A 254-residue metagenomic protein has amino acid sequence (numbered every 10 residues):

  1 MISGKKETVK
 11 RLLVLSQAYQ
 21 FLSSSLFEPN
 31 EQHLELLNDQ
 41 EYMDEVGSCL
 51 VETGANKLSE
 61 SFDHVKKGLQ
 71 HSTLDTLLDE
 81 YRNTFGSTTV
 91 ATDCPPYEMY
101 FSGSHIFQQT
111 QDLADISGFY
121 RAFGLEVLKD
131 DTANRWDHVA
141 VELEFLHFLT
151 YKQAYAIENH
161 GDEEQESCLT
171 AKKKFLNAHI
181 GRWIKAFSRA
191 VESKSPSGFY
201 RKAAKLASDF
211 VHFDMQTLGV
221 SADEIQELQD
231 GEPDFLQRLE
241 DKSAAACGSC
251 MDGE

Functional and structural regions predicted by a protein language model:
M1-E254: Surface/interface-facing alpha-helical segments and adjacent flexible terminal/loop regions used for partner/assembly
